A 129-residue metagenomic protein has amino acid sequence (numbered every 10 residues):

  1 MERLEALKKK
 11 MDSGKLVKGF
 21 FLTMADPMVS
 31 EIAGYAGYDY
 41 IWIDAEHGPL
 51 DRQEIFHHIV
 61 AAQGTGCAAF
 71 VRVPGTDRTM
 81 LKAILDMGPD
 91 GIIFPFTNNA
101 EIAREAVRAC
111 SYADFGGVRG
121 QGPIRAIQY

Functional and structural regions predicted by a protein language model:
M1-G19: N-terminal amphipathic alpha-helix/helix-capping segment at the start of soluble metabolic enzymes
L16-L22, I41-I43, A69-V73, I92-F94: Hydrophobic faces of well-ordered beta-strands that scaffold small-molecule active sites in alpha/beta enzyme cores
L22-A36, G75-A83: Short, acidic/polar
V29-H57: Glycine-rich, proline-tolerant flexible connector loops at the mouths of alpha/beta enzymes
A36-Y40, D86-G91, S111-Y112: Glycine-enriched alpha-helix->loop->beta-strand junction motifs that scaffold or abut catalytic
A45-G48, P74-G75, T97-N99: Short, ordered loop/turn segments at secondary-structure junctions
R52-D86, C110-G116: Alpha-helix-loop-beta-strand connector modules within alpha/beta enzyme cores
T79, G91-Y129: Conserved anion-binding
